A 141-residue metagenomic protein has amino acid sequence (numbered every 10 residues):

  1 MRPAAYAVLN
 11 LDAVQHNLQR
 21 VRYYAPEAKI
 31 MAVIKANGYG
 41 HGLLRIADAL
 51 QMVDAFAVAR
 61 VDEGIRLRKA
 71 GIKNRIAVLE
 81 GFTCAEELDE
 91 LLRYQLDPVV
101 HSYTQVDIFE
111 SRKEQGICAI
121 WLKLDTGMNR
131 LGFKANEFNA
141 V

Functional and structural regions predicted by a protein language model:
M1-R2: Gly-rich Lys/Arg/Thr-decorated short loops/hinges at beta-loop-alpha junctions or inter-strand turns that position
A5-L9, A13-Q15, A28-V141: Active-site-proximal beta-alpha core segment in soluble small-molecule metabolic enzymes
Q15-H16, Y23: Acidic, metal/ion-coordinating pockets
R20-V21, I46: Short, flexible, glycine/charge-rich loop motifs used to bind or transfer phosphoryl groups or to couple energy/partner
V21-R22, G38: Short, flexible segments with low predicted structural confidence
